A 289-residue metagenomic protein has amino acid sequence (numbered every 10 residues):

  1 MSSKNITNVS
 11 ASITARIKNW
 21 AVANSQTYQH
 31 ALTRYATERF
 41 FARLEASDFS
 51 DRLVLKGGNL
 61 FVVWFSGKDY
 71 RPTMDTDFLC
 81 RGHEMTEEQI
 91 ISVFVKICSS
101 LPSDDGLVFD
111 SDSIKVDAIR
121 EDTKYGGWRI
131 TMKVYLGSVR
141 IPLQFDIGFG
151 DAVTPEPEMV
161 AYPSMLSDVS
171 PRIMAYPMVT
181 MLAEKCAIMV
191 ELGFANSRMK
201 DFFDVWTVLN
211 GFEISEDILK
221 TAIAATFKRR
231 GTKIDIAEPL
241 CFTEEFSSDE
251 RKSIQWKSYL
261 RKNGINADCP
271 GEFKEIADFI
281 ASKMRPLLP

Functional and structural regions predicted by a protein language model:
M1-L53, V62-P72, T76, C80-P289: Structured mid-to-C-terminal alpha-helical surface segments
